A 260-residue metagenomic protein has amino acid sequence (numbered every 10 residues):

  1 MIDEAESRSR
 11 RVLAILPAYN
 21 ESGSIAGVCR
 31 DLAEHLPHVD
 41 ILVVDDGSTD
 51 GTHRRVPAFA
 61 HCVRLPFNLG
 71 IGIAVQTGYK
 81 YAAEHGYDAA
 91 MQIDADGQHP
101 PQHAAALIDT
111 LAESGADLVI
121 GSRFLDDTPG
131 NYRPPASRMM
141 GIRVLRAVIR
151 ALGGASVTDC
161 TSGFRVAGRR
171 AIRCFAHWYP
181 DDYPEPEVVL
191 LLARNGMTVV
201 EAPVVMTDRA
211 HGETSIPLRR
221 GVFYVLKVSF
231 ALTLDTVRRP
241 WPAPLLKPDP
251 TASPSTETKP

Functional and structural regions predicted by a protein language model:
M1-D31: N-proximal low-complexity "stem/linker" segments adjacent to membrane-targeting elements
M1-V12, G154, H177-P260: Hydrophobic helical membrane-anchoring modules
A18, V44-D46, L65: Conserved sequence signature across two-component system core domains
I25, L32, G78, D96 (+3 more regions): Residue-level signature of catalytic and energy-coupling elements of molecular machines, predominantly ATP/GTP-dependent
R30-V39: Short, acidic, metal-binding catalytic loop of nucleotide-sugar glycosyltransferases
D45-R54, G97: A conserved acidic beta->alpha catalytic loop
L65-E84, P101-D182, R209-R219, F223-L226 (+1 more regions): Acceptor/aglycone-binding surface of glycosyltransferases and processive sugar-polymer synthases
Y87-Q98: Short beta-strand-to-loop acidic/aromatic patch adjacent to the donor-nucleotide binding site
